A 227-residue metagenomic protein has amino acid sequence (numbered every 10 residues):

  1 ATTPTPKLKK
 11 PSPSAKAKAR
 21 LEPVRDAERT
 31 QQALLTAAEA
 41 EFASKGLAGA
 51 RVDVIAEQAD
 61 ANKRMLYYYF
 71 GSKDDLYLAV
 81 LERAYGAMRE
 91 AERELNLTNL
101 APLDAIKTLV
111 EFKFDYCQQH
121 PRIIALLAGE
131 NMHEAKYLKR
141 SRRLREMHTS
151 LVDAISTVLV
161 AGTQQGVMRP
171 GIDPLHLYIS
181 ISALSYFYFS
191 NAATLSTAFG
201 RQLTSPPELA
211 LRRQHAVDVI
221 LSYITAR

Functional and structural regions predicted by a protein language model:
A1-K18, F112-D115, Q119, T149-Q165 (+1 more regions): C-terminal peripheral helix-coil segments that are non-catalytic and often amphipathic
T30-A38, I55, V80-A84, M88 (+1 more regions): Generic hydrophobic, amphipathic alpha-helix propensity
A33, D104, T108, R122 (+4 more regions): Amphipathic alpha-helical interaction segments
A33, E41-D75, A79: Helix-turn-helix
L34-F42, K113, I220: Short hydrophobic clusters on alpha-helical segments that form packing/core surfaces in small helical domains
S44-A48, N99, H120, Q165: Short coil/turn segments at alpha/beta junctions that flank glycine-rich nucleotide-binding fingerprints
V80-T108, K139-E146: Amphipathic alpha-helical linker/stalk segments
E90, T108, F114-V160, H176-L177 (+1 more regions): Short secondary-structure transition hinges
